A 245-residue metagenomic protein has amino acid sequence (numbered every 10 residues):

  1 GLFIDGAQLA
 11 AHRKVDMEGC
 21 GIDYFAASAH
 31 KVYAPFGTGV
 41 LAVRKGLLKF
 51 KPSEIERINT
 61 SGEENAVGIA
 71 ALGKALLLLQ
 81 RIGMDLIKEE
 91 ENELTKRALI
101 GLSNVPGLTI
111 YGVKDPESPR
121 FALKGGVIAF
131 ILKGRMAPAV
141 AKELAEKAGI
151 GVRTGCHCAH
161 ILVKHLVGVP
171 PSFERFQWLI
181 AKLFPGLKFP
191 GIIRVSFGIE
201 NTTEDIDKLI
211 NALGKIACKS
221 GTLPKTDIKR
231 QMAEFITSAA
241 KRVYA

Functional and structural regions predicted by a protein language model:
G1-A245: Pyridoxal 5′-phosphate
